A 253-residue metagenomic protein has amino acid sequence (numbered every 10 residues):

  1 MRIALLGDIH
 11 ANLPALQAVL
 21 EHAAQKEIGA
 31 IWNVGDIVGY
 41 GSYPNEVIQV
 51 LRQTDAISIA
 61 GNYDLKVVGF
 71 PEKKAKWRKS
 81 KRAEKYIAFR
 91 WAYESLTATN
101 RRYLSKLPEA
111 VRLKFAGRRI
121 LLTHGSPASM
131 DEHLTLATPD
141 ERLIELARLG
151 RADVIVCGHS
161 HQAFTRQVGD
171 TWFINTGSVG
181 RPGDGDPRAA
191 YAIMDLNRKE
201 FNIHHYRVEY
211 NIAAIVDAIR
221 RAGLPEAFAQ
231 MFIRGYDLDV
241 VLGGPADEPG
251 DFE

Functional and structural regions predicted by a protein language model:
M1-A4, L113-L121, V168-W172, E200-N202: Beta-strand-turn-beta hairpins that frame and shape the catalytic cleft of phosphate-ester-processing enzymes
M1-A56: N-terminal active-site segment of His-dependent metallophosphoesterases
L6-G7, I31-D36, I57-N62, T123 (+2 more regions): Active-site neighborhood of phospho(di)ester-bond hydrolases with catalytic His/Asp-centered motifs
H10-A15, G39-G41, Y63-G69, V154-Q167 (+1 more regions): Active-site environment of divalent metal-dependent phosphoester hydrolases
A15, I37-T54, V68-K79, H133 (+1 more regions): Metal-dependent catalytic neighborhoods of phosphoester/phosphodiester hydrolases
Q53-L113, L136-V154: Active-site neighborhood of divalent metal-dependent phosphoester bond hydrolases
A137-V179: Anionic-ligand binding region
R166-E253: Acidic, His/Gly-rich catalytic cores of divalent-metal-dependent hydrolytic chemistry
